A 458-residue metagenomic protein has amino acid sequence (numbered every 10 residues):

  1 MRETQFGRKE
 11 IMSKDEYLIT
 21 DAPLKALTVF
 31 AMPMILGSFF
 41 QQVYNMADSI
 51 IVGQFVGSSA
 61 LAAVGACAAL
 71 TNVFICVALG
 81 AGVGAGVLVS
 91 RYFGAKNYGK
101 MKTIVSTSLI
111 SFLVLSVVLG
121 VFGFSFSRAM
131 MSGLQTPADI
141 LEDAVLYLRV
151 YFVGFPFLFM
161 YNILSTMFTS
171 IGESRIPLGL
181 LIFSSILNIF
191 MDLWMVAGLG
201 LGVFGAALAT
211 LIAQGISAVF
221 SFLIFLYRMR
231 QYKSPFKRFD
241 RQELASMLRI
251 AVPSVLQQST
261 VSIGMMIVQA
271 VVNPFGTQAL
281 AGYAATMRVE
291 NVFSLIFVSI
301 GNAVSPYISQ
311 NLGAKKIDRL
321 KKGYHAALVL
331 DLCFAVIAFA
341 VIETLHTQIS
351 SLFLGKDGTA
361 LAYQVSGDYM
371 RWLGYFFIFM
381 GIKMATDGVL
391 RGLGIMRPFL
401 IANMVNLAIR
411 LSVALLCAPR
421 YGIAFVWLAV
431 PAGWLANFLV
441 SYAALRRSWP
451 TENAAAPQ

Functional and structural regions predicted by a protein language model:
M1-A31, V89-G154, G198-V252, I308-Y375 (+1 more regions): Short alpha-helical transmembrane segments in multi-pass integral membrane proteins
T20, L24-V43, A47, L70-V77 (+7 more regions): Residue-level signal for short hydrophobic patches within transmembrane helices of multi-pass membrane transporters
V29, V52-N72, A138-D143, V203-F204 (+4 more regions): Interfacial/gating helices of multi-pass transporter permease domains
V29-D48, V150, S184, A213-S217 (+3 more regions): Transmembrane helical elements of multi-pass membrane transporters/channels
F39, V43-L61, M131-A138, W194-L201 (+6 more regions): Helix-terminus/linker motif at the lipid-water interface of multi-pass membrane proteins
L61-V121, L158-P177, G282-H346, M380-G394 (+1 more regions): Small-residue-rich hydrophobic transmembrane alpha-helices
V73-C76, N188-D192, S217-F222, V292-L295 (+3 more regions): Hydrophobic transmembrane alpha-helices of multi-pass small-molecule transporters
G82, Y151-T169, P177-S185, A206-V219 (+4 more regions): Short runs within selected transmembrane alpha-helices of multi-pass transporters and secretion channels
